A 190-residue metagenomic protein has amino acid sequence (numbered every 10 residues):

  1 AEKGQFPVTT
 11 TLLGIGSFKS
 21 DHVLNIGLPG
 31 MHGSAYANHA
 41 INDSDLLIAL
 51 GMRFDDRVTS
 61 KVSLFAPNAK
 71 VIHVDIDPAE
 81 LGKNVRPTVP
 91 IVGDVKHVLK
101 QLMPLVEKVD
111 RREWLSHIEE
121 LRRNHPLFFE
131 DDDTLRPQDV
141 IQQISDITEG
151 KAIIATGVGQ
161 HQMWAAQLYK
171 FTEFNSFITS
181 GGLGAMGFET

Functional and structural regions predicted by a protein language model:
A1, E119-E189: Active-site diphosphate/adenylate-binding microenvironment
A1-Q5, V62-P67, V89-P90, L168-F174: Short, solvent-exposed amphipathic alpha-helical segments in soluble enzyme and RNA/protein-processing domains
A1-T11, L46, G150: Catalytic alpha/large subunits of respiratory electron-transfer oxidoreductases, centered on bis-MGD molybdoenzymes
F6, P87-V89, K151-I154: Short active-site oxyanion
T9-S20, K170, F188: Conserved catalytic cysteine-centered active-site region of acyl-thioester-dependent Claisen-condensing enzymes
T9-T10, N38, K96-M103, Q138-S145 (+1 more regions): Predominant activation on well-ordered alpha-helical scaffold segments within soluble catalytic domains
T9-T11, A49-L50, G93, I154-V158 (+1 more regions): General beta-strand structural signal in soluble alpha/beta enzymes
G14-H117: Glycine-rich, acidic loop regions that bind phosphate or pyrophosphate groups
